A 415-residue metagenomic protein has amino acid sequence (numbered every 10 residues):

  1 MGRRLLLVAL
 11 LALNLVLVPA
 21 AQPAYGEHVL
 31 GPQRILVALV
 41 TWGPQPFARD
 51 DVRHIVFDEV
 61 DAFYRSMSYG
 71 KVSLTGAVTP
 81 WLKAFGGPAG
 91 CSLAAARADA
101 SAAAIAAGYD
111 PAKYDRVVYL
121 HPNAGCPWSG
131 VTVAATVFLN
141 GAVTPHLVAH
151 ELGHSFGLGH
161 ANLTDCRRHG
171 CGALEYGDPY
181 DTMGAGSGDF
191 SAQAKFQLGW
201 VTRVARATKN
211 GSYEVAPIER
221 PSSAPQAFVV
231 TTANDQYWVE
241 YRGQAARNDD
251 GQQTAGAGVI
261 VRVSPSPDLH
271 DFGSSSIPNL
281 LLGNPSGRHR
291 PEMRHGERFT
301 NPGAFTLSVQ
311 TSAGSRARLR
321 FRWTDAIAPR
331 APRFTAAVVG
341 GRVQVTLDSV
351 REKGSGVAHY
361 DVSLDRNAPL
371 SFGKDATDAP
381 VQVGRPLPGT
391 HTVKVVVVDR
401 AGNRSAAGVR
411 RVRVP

Functional and structural regions predicted by a protein language model:
P23-V143, A149, T231, D249-D250: Zn2+-dependent metallopeptidase catalytic core
T41-F47, A134-G141, E219-A331: Non-catalytic C-terminal accessory/binding modules of secreted extracellular proteins
P111, D115-R116, H121-D250: Extracellular hydrolytic enzyme modules, especially secreted metalloproteases of the metzincin/thermolysin-like class
L347-G354: Acidic, Ser/Thr
L370-T377: Short beta-strand segments within Ig-like beta-sandwich modules, predominantly Fibronectin type-III
V383-T390: Surface-exposed, short loops/turns at beta-strand junctions within beta-sandwich domains
V398-N403: Short, solvent-exposed loop/turn segments at the edges of extracellular beta-sandwich modules
